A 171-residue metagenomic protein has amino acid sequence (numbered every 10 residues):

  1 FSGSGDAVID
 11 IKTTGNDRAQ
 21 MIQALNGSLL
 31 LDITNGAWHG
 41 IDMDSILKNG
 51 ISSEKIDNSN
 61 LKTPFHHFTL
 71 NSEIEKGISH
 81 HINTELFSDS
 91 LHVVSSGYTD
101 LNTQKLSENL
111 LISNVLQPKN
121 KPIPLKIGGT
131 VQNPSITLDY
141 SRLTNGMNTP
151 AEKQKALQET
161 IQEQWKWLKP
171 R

Functional and structural regions predicted by a protein language model:
S4, N26-S28: Extracytoplasmic
G5-K12: A cross-taxon signal marking flexible, low-complexity beta/coil segments
K12-L25, K55-R171: Extended terminal
A37-I46: Outer-membrane beta-barrel and related beta-rich outer-membrane complex signature in Gram-negative bacteria
K48-E54: Short, basic/low-complexity N-terminal boundary segments at the transition from targeting/disordered tails
